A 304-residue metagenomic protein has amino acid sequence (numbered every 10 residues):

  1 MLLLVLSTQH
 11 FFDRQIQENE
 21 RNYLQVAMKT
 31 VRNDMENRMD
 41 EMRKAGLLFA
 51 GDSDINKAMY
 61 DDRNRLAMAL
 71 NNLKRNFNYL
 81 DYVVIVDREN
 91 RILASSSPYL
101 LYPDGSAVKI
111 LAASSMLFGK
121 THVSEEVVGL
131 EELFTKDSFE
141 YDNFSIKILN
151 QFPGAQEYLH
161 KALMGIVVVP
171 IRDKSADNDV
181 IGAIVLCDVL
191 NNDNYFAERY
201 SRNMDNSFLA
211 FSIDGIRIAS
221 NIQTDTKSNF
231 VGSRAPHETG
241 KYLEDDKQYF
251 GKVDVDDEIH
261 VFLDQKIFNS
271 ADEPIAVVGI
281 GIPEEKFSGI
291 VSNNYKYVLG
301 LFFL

Functional and structural regions predicted by a protein language model:
M1-N64, N71-D81, R88, H122-G129 (+2 more regions): Juxtamembrane extracytoplasmic/periplasmic/luminal helical "stalk" adjacent to the first N-terminal
A58-D61, S96-P103, K174-L186, N192 (+2 more regions): Membrane-proximal N-terminal soluble sensing/regulatory segments of transmembrane proteins
N64-L70, S96-E157, D193-D205, N221-V255: Extracytoplasmic/periplasmic sensor domains and loops in membrane signaling proteins
V86-A94, G215-I218: Short, glycine-anchored, charge-dense loop/turn motifs used at functional sites
V167, I181-L190, V261-S288: Short, hydrophobic beta-strand elements of compact beta-sandwich sensory domains
I171-A176, V253-H260, I267-S270: Sensor-regulatory modules in signal-transduction proteins
G279, E284-L304: Cytoplasm-proximal transmembrane signaling helix
